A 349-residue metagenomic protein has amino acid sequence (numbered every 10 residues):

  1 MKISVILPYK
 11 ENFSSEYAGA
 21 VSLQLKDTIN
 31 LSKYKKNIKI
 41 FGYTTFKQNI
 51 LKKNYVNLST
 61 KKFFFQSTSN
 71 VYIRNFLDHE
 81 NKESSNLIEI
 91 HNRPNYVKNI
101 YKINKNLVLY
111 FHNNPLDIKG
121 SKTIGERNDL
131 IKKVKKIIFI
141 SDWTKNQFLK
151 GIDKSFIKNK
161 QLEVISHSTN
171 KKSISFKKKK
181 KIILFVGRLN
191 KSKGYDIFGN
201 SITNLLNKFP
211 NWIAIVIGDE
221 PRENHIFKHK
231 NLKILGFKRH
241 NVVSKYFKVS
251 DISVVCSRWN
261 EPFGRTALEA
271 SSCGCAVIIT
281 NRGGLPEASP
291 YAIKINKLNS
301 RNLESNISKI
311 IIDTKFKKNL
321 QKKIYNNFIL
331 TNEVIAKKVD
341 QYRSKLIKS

Functional and structural regions predicted by a protein language model:
S4, I138, S175-K193, G199-I202: Conserved donor-binding/catalytic core segment of Leloir-type glycosyltransferases
L7-S15, Q24-S67, Y96, K158: N-terminal strand-loop element at the rim of the active site of nucleotide-sugar-dependent glycosyltransferases
I90-N95, F111: Short His-centered aromatic/hydrophobic patch
G120, R127, K132-K160: A short, active-site helix/loop in glycosyltransferases that binds the activated sugar's phosphate group
E223-N241: Nucleotide-activated donor-binding/catalytic signature segment of Leloir-type glycosyltransferases, i.e., the conserved
F237-K238, Y246-S250: Short alpha-helical donor nucleotide-sugar binding micro-motif in glycosyltransferases
A276-I279: Short hydrophobic beta-strand element within catalytic cores of glycosyltransferases and related nucleotide-activated
A292-R301, K309-K315: Conserved acidic donor-binding segment of nucleotide-sugar-dependent glycosyltransferases
